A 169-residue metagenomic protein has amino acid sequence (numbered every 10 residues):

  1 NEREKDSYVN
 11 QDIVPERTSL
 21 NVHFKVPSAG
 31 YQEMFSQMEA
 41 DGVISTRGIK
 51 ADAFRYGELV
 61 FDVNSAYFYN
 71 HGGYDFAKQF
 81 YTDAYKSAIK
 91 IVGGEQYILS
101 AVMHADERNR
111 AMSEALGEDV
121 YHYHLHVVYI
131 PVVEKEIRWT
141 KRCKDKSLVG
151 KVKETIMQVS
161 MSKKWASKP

Functional and structural regions predicted by a protein language model:
N1-P169: N-terminal nicking endonuclease/strand-transfer module with a His-rich metal-binding environment and a catalytic Tyr
